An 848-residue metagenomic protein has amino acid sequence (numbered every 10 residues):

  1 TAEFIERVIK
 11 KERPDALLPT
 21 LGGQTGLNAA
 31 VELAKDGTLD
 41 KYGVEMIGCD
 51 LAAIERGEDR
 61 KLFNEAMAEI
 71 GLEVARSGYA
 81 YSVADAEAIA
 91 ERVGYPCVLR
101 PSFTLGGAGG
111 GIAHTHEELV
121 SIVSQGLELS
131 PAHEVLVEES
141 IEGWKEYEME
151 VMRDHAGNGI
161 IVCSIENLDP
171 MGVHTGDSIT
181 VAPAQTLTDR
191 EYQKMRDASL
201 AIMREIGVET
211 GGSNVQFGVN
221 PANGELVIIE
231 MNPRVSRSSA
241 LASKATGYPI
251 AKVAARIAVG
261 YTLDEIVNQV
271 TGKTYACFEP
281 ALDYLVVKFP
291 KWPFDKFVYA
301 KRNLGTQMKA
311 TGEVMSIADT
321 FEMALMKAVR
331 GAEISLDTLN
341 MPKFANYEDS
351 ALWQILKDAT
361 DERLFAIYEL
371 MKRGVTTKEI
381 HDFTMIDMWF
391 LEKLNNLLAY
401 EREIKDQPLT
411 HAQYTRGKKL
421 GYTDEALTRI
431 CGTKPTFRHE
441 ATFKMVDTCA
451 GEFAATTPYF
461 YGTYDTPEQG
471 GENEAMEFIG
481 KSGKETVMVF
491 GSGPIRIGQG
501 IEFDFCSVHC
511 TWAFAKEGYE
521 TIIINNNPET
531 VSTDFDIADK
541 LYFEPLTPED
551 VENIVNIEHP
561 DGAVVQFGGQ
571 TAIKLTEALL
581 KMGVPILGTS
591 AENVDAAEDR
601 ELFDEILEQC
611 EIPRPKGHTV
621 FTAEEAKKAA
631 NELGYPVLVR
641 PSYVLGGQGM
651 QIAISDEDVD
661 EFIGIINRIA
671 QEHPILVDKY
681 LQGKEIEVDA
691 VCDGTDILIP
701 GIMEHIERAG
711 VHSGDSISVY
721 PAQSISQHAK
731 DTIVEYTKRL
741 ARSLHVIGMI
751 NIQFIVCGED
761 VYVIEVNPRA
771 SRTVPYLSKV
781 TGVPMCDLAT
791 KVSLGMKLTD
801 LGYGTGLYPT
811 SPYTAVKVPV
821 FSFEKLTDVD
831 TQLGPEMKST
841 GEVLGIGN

Functional and structural regions predicted by a protein language model:
T1-F4, V8-P14, T25, I70-G71 (+14 more regions): ATP-dependent carboxylate activation and anion-phosphoryl transfer catalytic cores that bind Mg-ATP to form
T1-L72, Y81-A88, K327-A328, M445-I612 (+2 more regions): ATP-binding N-terminal substructure of ATP-dependent carboxylate-amine bond-forming enzymes
Y81-S82, D387, K393-L398, R438 (+1 more regions): Short linear loop/turn motifs
A88-V98, K628-V637: Acidic/histidine-enriched active-site and ligand-binding environments that engage anionic O-linkages
T115-H116, I266, D382, A426-F460 (+2 more regions): Amphipathic alpha-helical
I367, L394, G417-K418, R429-F443 (+2 more regions): Non-catalytic regulatory/linker segments of enzymes
